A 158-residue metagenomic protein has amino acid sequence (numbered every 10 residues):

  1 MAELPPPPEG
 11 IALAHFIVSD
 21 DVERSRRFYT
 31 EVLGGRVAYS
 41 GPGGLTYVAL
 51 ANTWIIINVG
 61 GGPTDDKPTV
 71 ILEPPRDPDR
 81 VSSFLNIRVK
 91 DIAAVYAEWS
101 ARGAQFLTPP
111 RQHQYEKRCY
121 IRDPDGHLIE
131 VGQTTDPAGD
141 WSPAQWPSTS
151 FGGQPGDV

Functional and structural regions predicted by a protein language model:
M1-A14, R36-I87, A94-R122, T134-V158: Vicinal oxygen chelate
F16-V22: Conserved beta-strand-loop-alpha-helix junction that forms the acyl-donor binding cleft
S19, N86-V89: Short, solvent-exposed loop/helix junctions and linker helices that flank or host conserved functional motifs
E23-R24, A94: Alpha-helical macromolecular-interaction surfaces
S25-T30, W99, D123-G126: Conserved active-site tyrosine of GNAT-family acetyltransferases
L128-V131: Short glycine-/small-residue motifs
